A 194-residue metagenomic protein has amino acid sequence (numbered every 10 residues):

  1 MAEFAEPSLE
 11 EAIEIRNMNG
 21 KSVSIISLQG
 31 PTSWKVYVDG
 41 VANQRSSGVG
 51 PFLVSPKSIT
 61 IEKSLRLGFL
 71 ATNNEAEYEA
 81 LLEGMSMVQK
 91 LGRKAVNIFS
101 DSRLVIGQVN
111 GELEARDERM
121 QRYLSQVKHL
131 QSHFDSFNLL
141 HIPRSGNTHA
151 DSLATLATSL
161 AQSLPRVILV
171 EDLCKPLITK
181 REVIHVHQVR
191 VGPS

Functional and structural regions predicted by a protein language model:
M1-S194: Acidic, metal-ion-coordinating active-site neighborhood of RNase H-like domains and the RT-RNase H "connection"/linker
